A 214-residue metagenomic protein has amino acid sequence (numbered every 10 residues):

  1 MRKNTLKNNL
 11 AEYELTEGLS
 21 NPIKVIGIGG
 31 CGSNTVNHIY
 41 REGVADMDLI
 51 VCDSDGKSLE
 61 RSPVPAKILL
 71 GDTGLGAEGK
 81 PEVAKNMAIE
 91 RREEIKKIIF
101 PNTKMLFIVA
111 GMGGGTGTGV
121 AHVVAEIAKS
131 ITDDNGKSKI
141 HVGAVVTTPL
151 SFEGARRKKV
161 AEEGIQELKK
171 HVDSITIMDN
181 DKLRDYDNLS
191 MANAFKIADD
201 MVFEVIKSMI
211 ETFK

Functional and structural regions predicted by a protein language model:
M1-K214: Tubulin/FtsZ superfamily GTPase core signature
